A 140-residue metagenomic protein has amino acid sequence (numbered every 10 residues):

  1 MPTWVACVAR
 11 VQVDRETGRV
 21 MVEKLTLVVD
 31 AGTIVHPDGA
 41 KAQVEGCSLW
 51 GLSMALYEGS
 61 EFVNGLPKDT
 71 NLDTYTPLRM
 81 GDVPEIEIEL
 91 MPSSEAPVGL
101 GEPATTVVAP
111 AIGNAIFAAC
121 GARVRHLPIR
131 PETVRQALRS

Functional and structural regions predicted by a protein language model:
M1-S140: C-terminal catalytic domains of large/alpha subunits in multi-subunit enzymes
